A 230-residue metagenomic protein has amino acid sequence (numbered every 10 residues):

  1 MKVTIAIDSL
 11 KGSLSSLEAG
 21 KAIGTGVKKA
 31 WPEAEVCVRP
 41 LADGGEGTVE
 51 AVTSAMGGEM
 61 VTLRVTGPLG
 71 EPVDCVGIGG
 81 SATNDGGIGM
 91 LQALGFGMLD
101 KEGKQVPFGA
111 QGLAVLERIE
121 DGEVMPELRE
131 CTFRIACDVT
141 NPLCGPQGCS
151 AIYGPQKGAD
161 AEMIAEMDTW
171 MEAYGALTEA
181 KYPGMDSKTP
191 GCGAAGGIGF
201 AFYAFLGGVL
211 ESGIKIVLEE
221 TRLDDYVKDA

Functional and structural regions predicted by a protein language model:
M1-A230: N-terminal loops that bind phosphate or other acidic moieties and the adjacent beta-alpha structural core
